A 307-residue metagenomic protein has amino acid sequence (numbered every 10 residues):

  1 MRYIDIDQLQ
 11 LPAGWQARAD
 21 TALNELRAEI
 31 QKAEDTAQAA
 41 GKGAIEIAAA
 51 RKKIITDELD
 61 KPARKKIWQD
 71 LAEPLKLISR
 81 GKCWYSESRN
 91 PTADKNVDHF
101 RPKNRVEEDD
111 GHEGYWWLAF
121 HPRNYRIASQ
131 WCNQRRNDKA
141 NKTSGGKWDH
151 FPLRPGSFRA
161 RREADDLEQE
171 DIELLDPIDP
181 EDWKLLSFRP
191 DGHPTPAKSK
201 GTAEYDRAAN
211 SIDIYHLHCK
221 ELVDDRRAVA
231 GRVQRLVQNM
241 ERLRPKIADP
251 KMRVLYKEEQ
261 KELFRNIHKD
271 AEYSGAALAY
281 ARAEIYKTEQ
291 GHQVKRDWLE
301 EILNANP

Functional and structural regions predicted by a protein language model:
M1-I55, T92, I178: Class I S-adenosyl-L-methionine
A28, E34-K82, V106-R123, S157: Short, charged surface segments at domain edges that flank catalytic/cofactor-binding sites
D70-N96, S129-C132: Short cysteine-rich loop/turn motifs with clustered Cys
W84-Y85, N96, R126-Q130, A140 (+2 more regions): A structural signal for short, well-ordered beta-strand segments and their strand-loop junctions that often border
S88-I127, R136-F158: Histidine-centered nuclease catalytic patch
D110-Q130, E163-D182: Short Fe-S-cluster ligation motifs
R136-A248: Domain-level detector of nuclease and nuclease-like folds in predominantly extracellular/periplasmic contexts
T195-P307: C-terminal, charged low-complexity interaction regions
